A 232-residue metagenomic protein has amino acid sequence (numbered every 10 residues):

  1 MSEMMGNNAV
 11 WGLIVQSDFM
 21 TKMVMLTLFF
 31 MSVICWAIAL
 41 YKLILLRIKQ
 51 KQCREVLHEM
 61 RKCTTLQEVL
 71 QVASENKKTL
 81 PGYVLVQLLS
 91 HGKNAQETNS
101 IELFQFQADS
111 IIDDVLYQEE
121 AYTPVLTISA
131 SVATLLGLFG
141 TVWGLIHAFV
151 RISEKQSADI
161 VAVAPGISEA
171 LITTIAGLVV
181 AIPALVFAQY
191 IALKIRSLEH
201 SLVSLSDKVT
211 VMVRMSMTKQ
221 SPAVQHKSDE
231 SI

Functional and structural regions predicted by a protein language model:
M1-N7, V180, V209, V213-R214: Feature detects long, helix-prone N-terminal segments enriched in hydrophobes
M1-V10, T98-F106: Short, membrane-interfacial amphipathic segments enriched in basic
S2-H58: Hydrophobic membrane-targeting segments
D18, W36, V69, L85 (+3 more regions): Residue-level signature of catalytic and energy-coupling elements of molecular machines, predominantly ATP/GTP-dependent
M23-L40, S129, A133-F139, A176-V180: Lipid-exposed faces of alpha-helical membrane segments in multi-pass integral membrane proteins
K51-D159, V186-I232: Predominantly long cytosolic amphipathic alpha-helical stalk/bundle segments
Q156-A170: Hydrophobic alpha-helical transmembrane segments and adjacent short intramembrane/lumenal linkers of inner/organellar
S168-V186: Hydrophobic alpha-helical transmembrane segments of polytopic membrane proteins
